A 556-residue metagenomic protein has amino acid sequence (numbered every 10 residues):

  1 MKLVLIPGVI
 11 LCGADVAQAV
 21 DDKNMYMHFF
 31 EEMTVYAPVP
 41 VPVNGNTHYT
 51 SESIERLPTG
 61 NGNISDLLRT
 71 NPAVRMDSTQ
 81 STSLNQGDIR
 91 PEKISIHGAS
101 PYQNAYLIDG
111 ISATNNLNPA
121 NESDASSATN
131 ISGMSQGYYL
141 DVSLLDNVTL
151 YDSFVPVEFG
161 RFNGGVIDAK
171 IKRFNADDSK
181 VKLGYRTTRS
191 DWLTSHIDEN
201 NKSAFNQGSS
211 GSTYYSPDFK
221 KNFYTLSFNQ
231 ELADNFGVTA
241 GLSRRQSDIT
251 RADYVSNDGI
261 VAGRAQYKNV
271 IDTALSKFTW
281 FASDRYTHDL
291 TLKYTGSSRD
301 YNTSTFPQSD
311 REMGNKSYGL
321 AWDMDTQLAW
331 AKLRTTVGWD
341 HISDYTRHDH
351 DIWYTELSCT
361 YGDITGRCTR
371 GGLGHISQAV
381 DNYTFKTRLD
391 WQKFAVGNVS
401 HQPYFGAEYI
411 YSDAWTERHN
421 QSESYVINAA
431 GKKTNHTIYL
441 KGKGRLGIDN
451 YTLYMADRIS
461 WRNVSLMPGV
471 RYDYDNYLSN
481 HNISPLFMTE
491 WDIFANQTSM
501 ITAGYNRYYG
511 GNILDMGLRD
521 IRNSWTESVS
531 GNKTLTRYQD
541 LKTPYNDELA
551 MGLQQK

Functional and structural regions predicted by a protein language model:
D22, V39-P156, V166, K170-K172 (+2 more regions): Periplasmic N-terminal accessory/gating domains of Gram-negative outer-membrane beta-barrel systems
I64, Y102-N104, L144, D177-V181 (+11 more regions): Outer-envelope beta-barrel architecture signal
E92, G165, K220-L226, V270-S276 (+6 more regions): Hydrophobic, lipid-facing positions within transmembrane beta-strands of outer-membrane proteins
S135-Y138, D146-V155, G165-S227, I260-Y267: Short strand-turn segments of transmembrane beta-barrel domains in outer membranes, especially the first one or two
S179-K182, T213-S298, N315-L328, K332: Transmembrane beta-barrel wall of Gram-negative outer-membrane proteins
I197-S210, R251-A265, S304-Q308, R347-H375 (+2 more regions): Solvent-exposed loop segments that connect transmembrane elements
L275-R299, D310-L478: Face-selective signature of the C-terminal outer-membrane beta-barrel domain
V380-T384, N398-S412, K441-K556: Structural signature of Gram-negative outer-membrane beta-barrels, strongest in the C-terminal barrel of TonB-dependent
